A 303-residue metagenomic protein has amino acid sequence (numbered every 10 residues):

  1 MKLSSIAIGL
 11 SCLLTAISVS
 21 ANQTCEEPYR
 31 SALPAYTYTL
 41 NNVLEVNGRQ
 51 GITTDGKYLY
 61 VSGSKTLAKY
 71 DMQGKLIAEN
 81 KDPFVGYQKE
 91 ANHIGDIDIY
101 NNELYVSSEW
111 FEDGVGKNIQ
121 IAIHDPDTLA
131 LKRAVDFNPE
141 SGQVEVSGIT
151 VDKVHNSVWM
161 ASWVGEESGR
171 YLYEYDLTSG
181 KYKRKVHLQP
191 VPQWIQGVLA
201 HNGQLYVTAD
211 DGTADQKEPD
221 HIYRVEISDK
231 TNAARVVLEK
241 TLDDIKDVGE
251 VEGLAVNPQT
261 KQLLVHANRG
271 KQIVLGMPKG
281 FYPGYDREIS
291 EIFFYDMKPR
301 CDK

Functional and structural regions predicted by a protein language model:
Q23-V46: A short helix->beta-strand "capping" segment at the edge of beta-propeller domains
T39-K65: Beta-strand-rich domains and repeat architectures in extracellular enzymes and scaffolds, especially beta-propellers
L40-E45, K81-K89, V135-V144, V186-V191 (+1 more regions): Surface loop/turn motifs at the tips and blade-to-blade linkers of beta-strand repeat domains
V46-T53, Q88-D98, S141-V151, V191-L199 (+1 more regions): Repeated scaffold domains used in trafficking and secretory/extracellular systems, primarily beta-propellers
S64, E109-F111, S162-G165, D210-T213 (+1 more regions): Short loop/turn segments immediately following the C-termini of beta-strands
L67-Y70, D113-A122, E167-E174, A214-V225 (+1 more regions): Structural motif
L76-F111: Blade-loop segments of beta-propeller domains
P190-T231: Loop/turn-rich, solvent-exposed surfaces of beta-rich toroidal or solenoidal domains
